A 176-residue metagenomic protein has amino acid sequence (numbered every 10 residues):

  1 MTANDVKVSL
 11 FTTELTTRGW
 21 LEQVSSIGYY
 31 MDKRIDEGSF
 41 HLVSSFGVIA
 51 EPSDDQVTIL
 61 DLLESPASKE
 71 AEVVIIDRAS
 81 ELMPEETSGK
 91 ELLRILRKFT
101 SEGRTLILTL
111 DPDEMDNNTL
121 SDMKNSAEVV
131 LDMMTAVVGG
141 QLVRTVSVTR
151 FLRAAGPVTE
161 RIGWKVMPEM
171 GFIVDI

Functional and structural regions predicted by a protein language model:
M1-G47: Conserved P-loop
N4-K7, G103-R104, N125-V129: Short glycine-/polar-rich loops that comprise or flank the Walker A/P-loop and associated switch/sensor motifs
S9-F11, I107-L108, V130-M133: Short hydrophobic alpha-helical runs that function as membrane-insertion/retention elements
T13-T16, G38, G47, A79-E81 (+2 more regions): Short, ordered loop/turn segments at secondary-structure junctions
G19, Q23-V24, R94-I95, D122-S126: Alpha-helical scaffold elements adjacent to nucleotide-binding pockets in ATP/GTP-utilizing enzyme cores
S45-R104: Phosphate-binding/switch loop-helix module in NTP-utilizing enzymes
F99-D116: Sensor-1/coupling segment of RecA-like P-loop NTPase cores
D111-G171: Phosphate-binding/switch region of NTP-binding enzymes
